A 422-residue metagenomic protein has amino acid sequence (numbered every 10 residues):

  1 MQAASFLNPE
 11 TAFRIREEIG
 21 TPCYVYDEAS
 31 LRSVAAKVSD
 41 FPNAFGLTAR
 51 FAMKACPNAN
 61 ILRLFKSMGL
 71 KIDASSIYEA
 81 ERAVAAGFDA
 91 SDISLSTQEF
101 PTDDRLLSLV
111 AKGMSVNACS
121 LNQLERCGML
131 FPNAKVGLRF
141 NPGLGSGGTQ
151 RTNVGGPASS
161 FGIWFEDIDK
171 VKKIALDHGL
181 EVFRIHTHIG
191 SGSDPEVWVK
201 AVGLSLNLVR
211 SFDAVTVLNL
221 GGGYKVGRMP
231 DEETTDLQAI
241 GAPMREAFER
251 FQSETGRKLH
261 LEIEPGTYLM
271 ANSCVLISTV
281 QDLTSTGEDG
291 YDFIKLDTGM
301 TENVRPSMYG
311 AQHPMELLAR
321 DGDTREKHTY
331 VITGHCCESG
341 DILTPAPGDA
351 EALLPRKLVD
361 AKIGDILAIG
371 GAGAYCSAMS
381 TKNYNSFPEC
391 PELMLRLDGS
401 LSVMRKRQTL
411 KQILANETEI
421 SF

Functional and structural regions predicted by a protein language model:
M1-A134, A158, K173-E181, R210 (+2 more regions): A charged N-terminal "starter" segment
T11, D27-S30, V34-K37, P57-I61 (+17 more regions): General structural feature for long, well-ordered alpha-helical segments within catalytic domains of soluble enzymes
L31, K54, S76, L109 (+7 more regions): Conserved, mostly hydrophobic/aromatic
A52, G137-N141, H186-H188, N219-G221 (+3 more regions): Short beta-strand segments
M53-P57, Y78, E99-P101, S120-N122 (+6 more regions): Active-site-proximal loop/turn and secondary-structure-junction residues that shape catalytic pockets, frequently
A85, R105-S108, G128-F131, S146-N153 (+6 more regions): Short acidic, glycine/serine/threonine-rich loops at helix termini
P142-T284, F387: Active-site loop/helix belt of alpha/beta enzymes
G256-F422: Charged (often Lys/Glu-rich) extended helix/loop segments that serve as interaction or gating elements
